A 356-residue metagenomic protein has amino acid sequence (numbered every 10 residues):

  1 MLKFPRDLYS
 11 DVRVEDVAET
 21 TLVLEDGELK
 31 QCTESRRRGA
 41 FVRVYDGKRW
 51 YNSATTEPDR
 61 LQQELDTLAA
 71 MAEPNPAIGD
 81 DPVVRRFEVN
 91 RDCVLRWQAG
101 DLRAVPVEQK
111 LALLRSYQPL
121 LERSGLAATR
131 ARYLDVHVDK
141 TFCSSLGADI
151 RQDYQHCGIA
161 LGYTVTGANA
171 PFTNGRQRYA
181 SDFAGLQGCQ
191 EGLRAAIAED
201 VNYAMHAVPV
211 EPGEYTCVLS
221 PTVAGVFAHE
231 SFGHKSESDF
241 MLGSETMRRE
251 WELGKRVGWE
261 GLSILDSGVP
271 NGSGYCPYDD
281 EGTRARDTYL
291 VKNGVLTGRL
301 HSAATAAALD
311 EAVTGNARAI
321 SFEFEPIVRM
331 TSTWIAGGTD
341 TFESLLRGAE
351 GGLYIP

Functional and structural regions predicted by a protein language model:
M1-P356: N-terminal small-residue-enriched
